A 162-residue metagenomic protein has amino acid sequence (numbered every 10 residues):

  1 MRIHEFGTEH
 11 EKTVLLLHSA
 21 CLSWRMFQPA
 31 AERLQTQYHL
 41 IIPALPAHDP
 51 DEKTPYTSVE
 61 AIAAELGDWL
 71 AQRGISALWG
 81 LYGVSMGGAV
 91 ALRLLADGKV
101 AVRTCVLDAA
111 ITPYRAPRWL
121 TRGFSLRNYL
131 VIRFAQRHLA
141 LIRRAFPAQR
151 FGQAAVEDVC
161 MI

Functional and structural regions predicted by a protein language model:
F6-E52: Conserved HGGG/HGGXW glycine-rich cap/lid loop of the alpha/beta-hydrolase fold
T13, H39, L78-G80, V102-T104: Structural signature of beta-strand start/N-cap positions in the alpha/beta core of ABC transporter nucleotide-binding
L22, A47, G88, T112-P113: Active-site micro-motifs of SAM-dependent methyltransferase domains
P29, R93-D97: Active-site signature of alpha/beta-hydrolase-fold catalytic machinery across serine- and Asp/Cys-nucleophile hydrolases
I41-Y82: Active-site loop/oxyanion-hole signature of alpha/beta-hydrolase fold enzymes
G83-G87, A91: Gly/Ala-rich beta-loop-alpha elbow adjacent to hydrolase catalytic centers
A96, V102-F134: Flexible "cap/lid" loop of the alpha/beta hydrolase fold
A116-R118, F134-I162: Conserved alpha/beta-hydrolase catalytic His-Asp/Glu region
